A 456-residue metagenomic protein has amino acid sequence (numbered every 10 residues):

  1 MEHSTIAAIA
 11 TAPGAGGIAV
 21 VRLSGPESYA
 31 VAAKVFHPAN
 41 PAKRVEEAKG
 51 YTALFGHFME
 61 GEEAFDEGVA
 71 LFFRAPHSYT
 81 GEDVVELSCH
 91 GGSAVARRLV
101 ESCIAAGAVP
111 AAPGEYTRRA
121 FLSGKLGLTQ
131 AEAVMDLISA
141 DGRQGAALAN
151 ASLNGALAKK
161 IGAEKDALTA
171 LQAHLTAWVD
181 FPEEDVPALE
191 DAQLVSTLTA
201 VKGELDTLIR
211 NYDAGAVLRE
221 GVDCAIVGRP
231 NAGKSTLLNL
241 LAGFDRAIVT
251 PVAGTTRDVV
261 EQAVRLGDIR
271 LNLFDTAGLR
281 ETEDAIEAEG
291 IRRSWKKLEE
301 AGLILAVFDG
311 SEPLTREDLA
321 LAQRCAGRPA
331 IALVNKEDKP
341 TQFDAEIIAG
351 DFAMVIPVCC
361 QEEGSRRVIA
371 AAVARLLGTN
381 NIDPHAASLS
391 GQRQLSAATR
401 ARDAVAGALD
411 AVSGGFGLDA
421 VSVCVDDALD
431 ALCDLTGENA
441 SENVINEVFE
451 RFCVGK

Functional and structural regions predicted by a protein language model:
M1-A147, A151, G155, I331: A glycine-rich (often HGG/GG-containing) alpha/beta subdomain
E2-I9, P13, R143-R265, T282-D284 (+1 more regions): C-terminal-of-GTPase-core extension/linker across diverse P-loop GTPases
F55-F65, A70-R74, G254-T282, E300: Switch I (G2) and immediately adjacent beta-strands of P-loop GTPase domains
A242, A277-G278, G302, D309-G310 (+1 more regions): Short glycine-/small-residue-rich Rossmann-like dinucleotide-binding loops
L271, L303, I331: Short, Asp-centered acidic motifs that coordinate Mg2+ and/or phosphate in catalytic or ligand-binding sites
L273, V307, L333: Generic enzyme active-site microenvironment
E287-S311: Inter-motif core of Ras-like GTPase G domains
